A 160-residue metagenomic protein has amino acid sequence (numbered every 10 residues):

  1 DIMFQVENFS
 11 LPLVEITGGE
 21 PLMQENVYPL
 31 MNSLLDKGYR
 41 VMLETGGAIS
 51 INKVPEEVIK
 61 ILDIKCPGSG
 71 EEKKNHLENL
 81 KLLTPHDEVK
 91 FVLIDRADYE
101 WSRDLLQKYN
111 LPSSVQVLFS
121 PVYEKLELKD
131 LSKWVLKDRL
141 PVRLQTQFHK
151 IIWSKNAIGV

Functional and structural regions predicted by a protein language model:
D1-F4, P29-D36, E78, W101-D104 (+1 more regions): Alpha-helical scaffolding segments of alpha/beta enzyme cores, especially the outer helices of TIM-barrel or partial
D1-V58: Conserved Radical SAM active-site core
N8-L11, D95-V160: Auxiliary Fe-S-binding modules of radical SAM enzymes
V14, V41-L43, K60-L62, V89-F91 (+2 more regions): Hydrophobic faces of well-ordered beta-strands that scaffold small-molecule active sites in alpha/beta enzyme cores
G19-P21, G46-A48, K65-P67, V92-I94 (+2 more regions): Active-site beta-loop-alpha junctions enriched in small/polar residues
G47-E56, E71-K73, E100-R103: Distinct, well-ordered alpha-helical segments
N52-E56, L77-H86, Q107-V115, D138: Short, conserved loop/helix-junction motifs that constitute active-site signature segments in enzyme catalytic cores
K53, S69-E78, S154-K155: Short, charged, surface-exposed secondary-structure boundary motifs
